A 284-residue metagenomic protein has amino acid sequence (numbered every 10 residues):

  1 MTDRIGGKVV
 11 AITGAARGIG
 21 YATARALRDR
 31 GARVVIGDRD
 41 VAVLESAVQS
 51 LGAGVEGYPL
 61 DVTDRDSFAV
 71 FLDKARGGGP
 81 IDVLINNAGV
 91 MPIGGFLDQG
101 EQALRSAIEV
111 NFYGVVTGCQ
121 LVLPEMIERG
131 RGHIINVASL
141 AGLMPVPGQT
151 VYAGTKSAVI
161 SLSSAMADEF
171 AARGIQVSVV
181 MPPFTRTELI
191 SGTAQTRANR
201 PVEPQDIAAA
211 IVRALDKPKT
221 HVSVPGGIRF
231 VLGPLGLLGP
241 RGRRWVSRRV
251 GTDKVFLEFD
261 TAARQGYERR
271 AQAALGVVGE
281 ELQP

Functional and structural regions predicted by a protein language model:
T2-R33: Canonical Rossmann dinucleotide-binding motif of NAD(H)/NADP(H)-dependent dehydrogenases/reductases, specifically
V41-A42, P59-V70, E101: The beta1-alpha1 cofactor-binding region of Rossmann-like NAD(H)/NADP(H)-dependent oxidoreductases
A88-P92: Conserved NAD(P)H cofactor-binding loop of Rossmann-fold oxidoreductase domains
G95-R105: Substrate-binding pocket helix/loop in short-chain dehydrogenase/reductase
C119, T155: Active-site helix of classical SDR
S139: Residue(s) in the substrate-gating loop at a strand-loop-helix junction that position the organic substrate next
V179, Q195-G233: C-terminal helical subdomain
